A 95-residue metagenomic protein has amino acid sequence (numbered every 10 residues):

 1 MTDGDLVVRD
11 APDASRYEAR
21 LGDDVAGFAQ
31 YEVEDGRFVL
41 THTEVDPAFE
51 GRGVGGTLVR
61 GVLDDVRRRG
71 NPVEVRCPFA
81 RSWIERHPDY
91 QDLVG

Functional and structural regions predicted by a protein language model:
M1-R9: Conserved N-terminal entry element of GNAT/NAT acetyltransferase domains
A11-D13, E34: Structural motif
S15-A26: Conserved beta-hairpin
E18, R37-V39: General beta-strand recognition
D24-E32, V39: Conserved beta-strand in the GNAT
T43-E50: A short, internal acetyl-CoA/4′-phosphopantetheine-binding micro-motif in the GNAT/acyltransferase core
G51-D64: Conserved acetyl-CoA-binding loop-helix of GNAT-fold acetyltransferases
G61-G95: C-terminal structural segments of small proteins and small subunits
